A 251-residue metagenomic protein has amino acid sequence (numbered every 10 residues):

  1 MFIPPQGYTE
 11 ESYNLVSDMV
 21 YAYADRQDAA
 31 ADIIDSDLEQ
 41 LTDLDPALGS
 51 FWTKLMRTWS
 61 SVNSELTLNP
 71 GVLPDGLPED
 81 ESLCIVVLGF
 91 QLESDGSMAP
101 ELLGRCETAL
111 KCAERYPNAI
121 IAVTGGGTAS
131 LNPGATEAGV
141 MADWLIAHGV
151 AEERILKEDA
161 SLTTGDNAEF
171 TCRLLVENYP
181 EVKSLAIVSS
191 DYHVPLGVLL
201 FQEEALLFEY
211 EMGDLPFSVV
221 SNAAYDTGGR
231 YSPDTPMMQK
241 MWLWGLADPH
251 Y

Functional and structural regions predicted by a protein language model:
M1-C84, E169-Y251: Extended hydrophobic blocks
L83, Y116-I121, A151-R154, E181-K183: Loop/turn elements at helix/coil->beta-strand transitions in domains of secreted/extracellular proteins
L83-Q91: N-terminal nucleotide-binding beta1-loop-alpha1 segment
Q91-M98, S130-L131: Surface-exposed cleft-lining segments at the edges of enzyme active sites
A99-N118: Histidine-anchored nucleotide/phosphate-binding helix
G104-A109, P133-L145, L196-L207: Short, solvent-exposed amphipathic alpha-helices that sit in or adjacent to ligand/effector-binding or catalytic
I120-A122, A142-A160, L206-D226: A non-catalytic structural micro-motif
D159-C172: Short phosphate-binding loop-to-helix
